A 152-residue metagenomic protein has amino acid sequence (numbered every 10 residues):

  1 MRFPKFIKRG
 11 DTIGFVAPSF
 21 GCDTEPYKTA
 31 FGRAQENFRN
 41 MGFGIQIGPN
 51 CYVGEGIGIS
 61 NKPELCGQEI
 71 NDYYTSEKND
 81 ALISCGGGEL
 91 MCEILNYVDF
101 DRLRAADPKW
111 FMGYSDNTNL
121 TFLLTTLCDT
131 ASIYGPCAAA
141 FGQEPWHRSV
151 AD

Functional and structural regions predicted by a protein language model:
M1-K78: ATP/NTP phosphate-donor binding region
G58-D152: Active-site histidine-anchored catalytic micro-motif
